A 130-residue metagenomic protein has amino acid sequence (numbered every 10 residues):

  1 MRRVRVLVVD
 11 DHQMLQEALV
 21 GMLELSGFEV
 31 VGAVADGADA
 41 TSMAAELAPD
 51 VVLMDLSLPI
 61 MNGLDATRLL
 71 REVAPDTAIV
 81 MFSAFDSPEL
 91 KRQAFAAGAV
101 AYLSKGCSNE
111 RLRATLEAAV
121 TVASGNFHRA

Functional and structural regions predicted by a protein language model:
Q13-G32: Two-component/phosphorelay signaling modules centered on CheY-like receiver
D36-D39, N62-D65: Acidic catalytic/metal-coordinating carboxylates
L47-L53, L58: Active-site beta3 strand of CheY-like receiver
P59-N62, S87: The feature encodes the CheY-like receiver
L64-P75: Short amphipathic alpha-helix used as the core "switch/output" element in two-component signaling
E89, C107-V120: C-terminal output helix
